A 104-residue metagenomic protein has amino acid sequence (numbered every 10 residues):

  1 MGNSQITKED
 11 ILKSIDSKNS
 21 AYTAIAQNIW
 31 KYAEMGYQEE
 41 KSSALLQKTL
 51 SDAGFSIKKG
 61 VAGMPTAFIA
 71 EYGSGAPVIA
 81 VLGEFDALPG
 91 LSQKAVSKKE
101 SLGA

Functional and structural regions predicted by a protein language model:
Q5-A104: Acidic/His- and Gly-rich active-site-bordering loop/insert found across diverse amide/peptide-bond hydrolases
